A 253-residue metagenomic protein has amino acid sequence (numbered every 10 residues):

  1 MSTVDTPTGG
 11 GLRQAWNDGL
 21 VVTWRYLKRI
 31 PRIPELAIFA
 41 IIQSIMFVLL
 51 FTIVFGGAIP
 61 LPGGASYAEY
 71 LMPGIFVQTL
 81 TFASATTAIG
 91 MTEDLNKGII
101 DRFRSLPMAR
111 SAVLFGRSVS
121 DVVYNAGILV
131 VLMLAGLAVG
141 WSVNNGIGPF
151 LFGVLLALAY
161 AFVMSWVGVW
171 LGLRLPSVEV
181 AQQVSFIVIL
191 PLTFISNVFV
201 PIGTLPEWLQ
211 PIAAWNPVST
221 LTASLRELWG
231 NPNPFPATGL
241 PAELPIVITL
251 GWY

Functional and structural regions predicted by a protein language model:
S2-T23, L209-V218: Short, membrane-interfacial amphipathic segments enriched in basic
D5-T6, S44, V48-T52, R226-Y253: Alpha-helical transmembrane segments of multi-pass membrane transporters/translocases
T6-G9, R32-L36, E69-Y70, Q78-A85 (+4 more regions): Short alpha-helical transmembrane interface motifs in multi-pass membrane proteins
W24-Q43: Membrane-interface helix starts
M46-F51, Y67-V139, G168, I187 (+1 more regions): Hydrophobic alpha-helical transmembrane segments of multi-pass membrane transport proteins
F51-P60, V139-N144, G148, L175-S177 (+2 more regions): Short helix-capping/hinge motifs at transmembrane helix termini and TM-loop junctions
I53-G57, V163, G172-S219: Transmembrane helix segments
R110-F186, L240-Y253: Alpha-helical transmembrane segments and their short interhelical loops
